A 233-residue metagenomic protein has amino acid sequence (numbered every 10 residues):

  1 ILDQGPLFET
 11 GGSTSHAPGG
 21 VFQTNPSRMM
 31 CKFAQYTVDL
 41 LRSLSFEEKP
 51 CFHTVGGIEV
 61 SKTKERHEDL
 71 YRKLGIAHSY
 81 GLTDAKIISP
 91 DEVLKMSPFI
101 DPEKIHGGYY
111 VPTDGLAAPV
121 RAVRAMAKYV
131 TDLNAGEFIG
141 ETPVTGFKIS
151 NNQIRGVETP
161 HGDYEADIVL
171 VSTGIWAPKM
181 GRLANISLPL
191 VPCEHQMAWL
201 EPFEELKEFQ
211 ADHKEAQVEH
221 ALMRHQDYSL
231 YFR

Functional and structural regions predicted by a protein language model:
I1-T14: Glycine-rich FAD pyrophosphate-binding loop
G5-L7, V93, M126: Short beta-to-alpha linker loops that shape the active-site pocket of alpha/beta-hydrolase fold enzymes
G11-P18, F99-D101: Short, flexible, mixed-charge acidic loops at enzyme active sites
P18-M96, S229-F232: Dinucleotide-binding Rossmann-like beta1-alpha1 core, especially the glycine-rich loop that anchors the ADP
G19-F22, K32, D39, S43 (+3 more regions): Active-site substrate-recognition segment that forms the wall of the catalytic cavity or substrate channel
E65, F99-I105, K148-R155: A short, glycine/Asx- and small/polar-enriched loop/turn that sits immediately N-terminal to a beta-strand
K86-S89, F138-G140, V171: General beta-strand structural signal in soluble alpha/beta enzymes
Y109-I168: Helical element adjacent to the flavin cofactor pocket in flavoenzyme catalytic cores
